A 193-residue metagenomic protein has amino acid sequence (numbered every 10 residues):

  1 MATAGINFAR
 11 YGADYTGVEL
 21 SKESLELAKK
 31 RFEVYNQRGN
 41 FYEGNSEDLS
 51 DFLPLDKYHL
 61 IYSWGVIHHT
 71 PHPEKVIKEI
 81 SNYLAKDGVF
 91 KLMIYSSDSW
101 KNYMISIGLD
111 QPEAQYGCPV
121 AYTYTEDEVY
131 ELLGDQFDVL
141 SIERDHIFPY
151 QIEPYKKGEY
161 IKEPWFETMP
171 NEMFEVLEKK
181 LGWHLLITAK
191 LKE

Functional and structural regions predicted by a protein language model:
M1-L49: Class I SAM-dependent methyltransferase SAM/SAH-binding core
L49-D56: Short amphipathic alpha-helix with an adjacent loop that forms part of the alpha/beta core around
Y62: A conserved beta-strand element that flanks and buttresses the S-adenosyl-L-methionine
G65-V66: Short catalytic micro-motifs in class I SAM-dependent methyltransferases
T70, Q111-E128: Acceptor-substrate binding/catalytic loop of class I
E74-V89: A short glycine-rich, Lys/Arg-flanked "PGG" loop and its adjoining helix->strand segment in the class I
V89-E113: Conserved class I S-adenosyl-L-methionine
I105-E113, D127-E131, L140-E193: A C-terminal cap/extension of S-adenosyl-L-methionine-dependent methyltransferases that defines the acceptor-substrate
